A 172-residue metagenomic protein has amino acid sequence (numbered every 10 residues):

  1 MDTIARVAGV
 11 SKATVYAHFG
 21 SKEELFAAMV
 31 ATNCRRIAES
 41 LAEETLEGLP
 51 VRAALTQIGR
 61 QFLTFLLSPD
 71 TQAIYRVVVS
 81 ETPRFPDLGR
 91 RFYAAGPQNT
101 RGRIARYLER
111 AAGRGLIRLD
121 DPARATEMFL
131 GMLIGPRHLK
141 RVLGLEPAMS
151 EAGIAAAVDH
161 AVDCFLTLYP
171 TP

Functional and structural regions predicted by a protein language model:
M1-E24, A28-T32: Helix-turn-helix
T3, E23-A28, R36, A53 (+2 more regions): Residue-level preference for short helical/loop micro-motifs built around acidic side chains
K22, M29, N33, L55-I58 (+5 more regions): Hydrophobic/aromatic residues within well-ordered alpha-helical segments
A27-I58, T64-L66, D70, E109: Amphipathic alpha-helical linker/stalk segments
T45, R60-L67, I74-P83, C164 (+1 more regions): Helix-loop "lid/cap" segments that line or gate small-molecule binding pockets
A53, Q57, Q61, G102 (+3 more regions): C-terminal peripheral helix-coil segments that are non-catalytic and often amphipathic
A53, T64-F65, P69-A73, V77-V79 (+4 more regions): Amphipathic alpha-helical packing segments from all-alpha helical-bundle domains
